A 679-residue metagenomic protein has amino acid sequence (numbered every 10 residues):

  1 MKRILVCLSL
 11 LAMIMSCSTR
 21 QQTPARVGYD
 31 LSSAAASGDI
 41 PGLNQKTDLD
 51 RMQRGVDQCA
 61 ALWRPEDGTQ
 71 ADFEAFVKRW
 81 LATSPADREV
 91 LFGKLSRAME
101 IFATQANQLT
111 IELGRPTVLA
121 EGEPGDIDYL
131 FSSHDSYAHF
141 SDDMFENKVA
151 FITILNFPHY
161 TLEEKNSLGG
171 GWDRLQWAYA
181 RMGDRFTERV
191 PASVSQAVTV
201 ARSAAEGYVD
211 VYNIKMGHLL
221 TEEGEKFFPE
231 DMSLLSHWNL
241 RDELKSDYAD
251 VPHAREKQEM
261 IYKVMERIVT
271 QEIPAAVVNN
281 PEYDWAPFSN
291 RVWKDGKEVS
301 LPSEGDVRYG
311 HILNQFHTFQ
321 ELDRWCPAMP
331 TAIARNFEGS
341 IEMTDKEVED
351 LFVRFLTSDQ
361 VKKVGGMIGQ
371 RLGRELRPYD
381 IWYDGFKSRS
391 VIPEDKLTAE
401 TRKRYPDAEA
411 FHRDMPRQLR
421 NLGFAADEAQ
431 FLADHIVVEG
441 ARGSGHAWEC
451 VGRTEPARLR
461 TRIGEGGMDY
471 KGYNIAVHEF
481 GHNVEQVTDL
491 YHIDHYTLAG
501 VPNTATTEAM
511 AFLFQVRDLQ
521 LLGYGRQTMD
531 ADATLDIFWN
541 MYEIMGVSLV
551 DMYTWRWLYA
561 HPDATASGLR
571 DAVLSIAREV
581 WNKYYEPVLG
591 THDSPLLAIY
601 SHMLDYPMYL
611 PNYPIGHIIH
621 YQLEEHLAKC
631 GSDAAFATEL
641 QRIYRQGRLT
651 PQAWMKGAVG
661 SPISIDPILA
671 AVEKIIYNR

Functional and structural regions predicted by a protein language model:
K2-L8: Sec-dependent signal peptide recognition, specifically the positively charged N-region followed immediately by
M15-S16: C-terminal motif of bacterial Sec signal peptides marking the signal peptidase cleavage site
Q22-V292, K297, F319, D323-I392 (+1 more regions): C-terminal, non-catalytic "cap/extension" segments appended to globular domains
N314, T488-H492, Y496-W539, V550 (+1 more regions): Post-HExxH zinc-binding segment in Zn-dependent metallohydrolases
P393-E455: Auxiliary, metal-adjacent structural segments of Zn-dependent hydrolase domains
H446-A447, I463-I475, T497-T506, I537-M541 (+1 more regions): Alpha-helix capping and helix-loop boundary segments enriched in small/acidic/polar residues
L459-L490, A511-F512: Active-site recognition of the HExxH zinc-binding catalytic motif
H482, E508-V516, I544-M552, S575 (+4 more regions): Feature representing long, continuous alpha-helical segments
